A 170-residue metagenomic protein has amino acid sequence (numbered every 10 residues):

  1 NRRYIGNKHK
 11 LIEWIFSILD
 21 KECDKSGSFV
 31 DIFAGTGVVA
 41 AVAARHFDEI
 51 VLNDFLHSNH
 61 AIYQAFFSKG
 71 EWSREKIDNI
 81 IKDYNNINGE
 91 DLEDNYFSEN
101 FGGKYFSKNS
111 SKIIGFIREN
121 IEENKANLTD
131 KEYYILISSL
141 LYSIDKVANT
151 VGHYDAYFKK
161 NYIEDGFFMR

Functional and structural regions predicted by a protein language model:
N1-S28, V38-H46, I62, K69: S-adenosyl-L-methionine
R3, N7, D31, G102 (+1 more regions): Conserved aromatic-histidine-acidic binding/catalytic patches
F33-G37: Class I SAM-dependent methyltransferase "Motif I" SAM/SAH-binding loop
E49-V51, F55-R170: Class I S-adenosyl-L-methionine-dependent methyltransferase module
